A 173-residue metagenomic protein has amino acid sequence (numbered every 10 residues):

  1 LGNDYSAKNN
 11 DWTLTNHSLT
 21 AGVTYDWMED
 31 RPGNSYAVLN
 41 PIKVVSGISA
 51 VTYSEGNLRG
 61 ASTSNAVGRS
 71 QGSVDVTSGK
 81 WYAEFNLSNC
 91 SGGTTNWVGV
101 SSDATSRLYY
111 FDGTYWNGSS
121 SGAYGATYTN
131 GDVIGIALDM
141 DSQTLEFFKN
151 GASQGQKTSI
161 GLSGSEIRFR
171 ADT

Functional and structural regions predicted by a protein language model:
L1-T173: PRY/SPRY (B30.2) beta-sandwich protein-interaction domains and their adjacent Ser/Pro/Gly-rich low-complexity linkers
